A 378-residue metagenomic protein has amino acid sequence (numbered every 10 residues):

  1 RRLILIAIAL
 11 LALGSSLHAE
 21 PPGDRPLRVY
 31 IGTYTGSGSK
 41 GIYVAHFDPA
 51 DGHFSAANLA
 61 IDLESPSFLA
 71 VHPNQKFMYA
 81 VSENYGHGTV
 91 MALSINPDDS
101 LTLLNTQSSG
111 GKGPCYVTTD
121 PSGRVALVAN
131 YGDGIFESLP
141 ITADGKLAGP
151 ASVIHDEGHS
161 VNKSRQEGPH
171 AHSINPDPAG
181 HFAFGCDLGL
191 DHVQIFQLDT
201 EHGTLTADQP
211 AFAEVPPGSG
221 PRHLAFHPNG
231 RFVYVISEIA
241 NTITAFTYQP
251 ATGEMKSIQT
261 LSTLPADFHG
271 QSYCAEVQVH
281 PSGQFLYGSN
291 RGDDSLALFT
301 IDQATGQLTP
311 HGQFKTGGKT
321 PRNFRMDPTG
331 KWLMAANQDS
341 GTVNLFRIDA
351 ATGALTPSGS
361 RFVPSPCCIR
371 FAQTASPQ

Functional and structural regions predicted by a protein language model:
G23-R25, H72-Q75, P121-G123, P178-A179 (+4 more regions): Residue-level detector of Asp-centered blade-edge/turn motifs that repeat once per structural unit in beta-propeller
Y34-G36, E83-Y85, Y131, I141 (+7 more regions): Short loop/turn segments immediately following the C-termini of beta-strands
H46-G52, L93-D99, L139-A148, F196-L205 (+3 more regions): Short loop/turn segments immediately following beta-strands, especially the blade-tip and inter-blade linker loops
S55-I61, T102-Q107, G158-S164, D208-E214 (+3 more regions): A short beta-strand motif characteristic of beta-propeller blades
S100-S173: Asp-box/WD-like beta-propeller blade repeats and closely related beta-sheet repeat scaffolds
S272-A336: Loop/turn-rich, solvent-exposed surfaces of beta-rich toroidal or solenoidal domains
